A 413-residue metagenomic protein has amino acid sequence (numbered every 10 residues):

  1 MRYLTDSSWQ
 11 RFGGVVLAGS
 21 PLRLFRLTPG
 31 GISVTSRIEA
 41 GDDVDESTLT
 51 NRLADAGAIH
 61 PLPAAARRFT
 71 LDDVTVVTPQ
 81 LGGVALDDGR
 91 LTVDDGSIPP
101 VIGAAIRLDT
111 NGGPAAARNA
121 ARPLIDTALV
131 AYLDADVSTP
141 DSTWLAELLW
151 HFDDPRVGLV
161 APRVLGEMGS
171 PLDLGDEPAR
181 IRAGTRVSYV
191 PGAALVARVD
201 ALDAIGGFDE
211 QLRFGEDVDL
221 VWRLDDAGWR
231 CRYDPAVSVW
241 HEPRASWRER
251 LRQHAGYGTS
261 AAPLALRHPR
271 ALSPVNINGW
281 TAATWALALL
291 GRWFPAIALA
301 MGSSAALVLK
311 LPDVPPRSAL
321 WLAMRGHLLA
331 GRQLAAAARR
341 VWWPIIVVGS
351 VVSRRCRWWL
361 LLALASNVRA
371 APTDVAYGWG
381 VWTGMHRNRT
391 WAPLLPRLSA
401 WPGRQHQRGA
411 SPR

Functional and structural regions predicted by a protein language model:
R2, W9-D88: N-proximal low-complexity "stem/linker" segments adjacent to membrane-targeting elements
G19, G166-E167, A179-A197, R213: A recurrent flexible, glycine/aromatic-enriched loop bordering the glycosyltransferase active site that acts as
L53, L220-A271, A300-G326: Catalytic donor/gating beta->alpha subdomain of glycosyltransferases that bind UDP-sugars
G82-T110: Acidic donor-binding segment of Leloir-type glycosyltransferases
L108-I125, E147, I181-Y189, A193 (+1 more regions): Glycine-rich, basic loop-to-helix element that forms the pyrophosphate-binding segment of sugar-nucleotide handling
T127-S138: Short beta-strand-to-loop acidic/aromatic patch adjacent to the donor-nucleotide binding site
S142-L172, E242: Conserved donor NDP-sugar-binding/catalytic core segment of glycosyltransferases
S188, D203-W222, C231-R232, S238-V239: Donor nucleotide-sugar recognition loop
